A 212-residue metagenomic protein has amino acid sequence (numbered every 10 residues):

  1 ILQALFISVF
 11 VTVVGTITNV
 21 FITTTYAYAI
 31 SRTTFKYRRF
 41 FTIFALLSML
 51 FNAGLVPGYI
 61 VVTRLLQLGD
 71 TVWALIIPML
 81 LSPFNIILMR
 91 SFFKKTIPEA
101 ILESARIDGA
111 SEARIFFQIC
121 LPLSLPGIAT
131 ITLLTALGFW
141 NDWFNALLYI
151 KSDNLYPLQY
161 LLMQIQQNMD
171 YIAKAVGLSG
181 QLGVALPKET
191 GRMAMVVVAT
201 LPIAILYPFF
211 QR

Functional and structural regions predicted by a protein language model:
I1-R212: A hydrophobic, multi-pass inner-membrane permease signature
